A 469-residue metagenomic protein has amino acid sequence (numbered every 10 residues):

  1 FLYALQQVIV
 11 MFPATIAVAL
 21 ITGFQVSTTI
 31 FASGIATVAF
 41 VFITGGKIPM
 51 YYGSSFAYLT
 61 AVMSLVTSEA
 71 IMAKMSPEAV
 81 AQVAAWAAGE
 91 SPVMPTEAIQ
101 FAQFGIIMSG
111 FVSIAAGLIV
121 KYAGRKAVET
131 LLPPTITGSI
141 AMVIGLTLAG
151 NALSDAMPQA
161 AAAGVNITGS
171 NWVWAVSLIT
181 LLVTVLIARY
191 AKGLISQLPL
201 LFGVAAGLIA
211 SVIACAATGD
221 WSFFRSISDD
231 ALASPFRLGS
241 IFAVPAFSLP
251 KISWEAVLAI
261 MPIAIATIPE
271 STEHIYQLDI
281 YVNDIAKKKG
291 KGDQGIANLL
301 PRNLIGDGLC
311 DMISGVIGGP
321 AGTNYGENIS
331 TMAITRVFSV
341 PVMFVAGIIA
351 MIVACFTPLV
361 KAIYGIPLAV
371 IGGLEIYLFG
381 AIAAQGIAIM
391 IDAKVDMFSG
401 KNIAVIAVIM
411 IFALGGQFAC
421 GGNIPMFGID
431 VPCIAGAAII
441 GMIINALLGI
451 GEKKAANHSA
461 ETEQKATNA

Functional and structural regions predicted by a protein language model:
F1-L2, Q82-A87, S222-A246, I280-R302 (+1 more regions): Intrinsically disordered, low-complexity non-transmembrane regions of multi-pass membrane transporters
F1-P49, T60-P95: N-terminal signal-anchor module of multipass membrane proteins
L2-A14, G169-L181, L198, A214 (+1 more regions): Hydrophobic, membrane-embedded alpha-helices of multi-pass small-molecule transporters
F12-T15, T180-Y190, L198-L201, A205 (+4 more regions): Juxtamembrane interface elements at the cytosolic ends of transmembrane helices in multi-pass membrane proteins
L20-F40, P262-V340, T462: Membrane-embedded helical hairpins/re-entrant loop segments and their flanking transmembrane helices within multi-pass
F24-I30, G46-T60, V128-T137, S196-F202 (+3 more regions): Short, non-helical or kinked segments that cap or interrupt transmembrane helices
S27, K74-A79, V83-G105, A286-P301 (+1 more regions): Membrane-interface alpha-helices at helix entry/exit sites of multi-pass transporters
V93-T218, V345-T462: Membrane-embedded alpha-helical modules
